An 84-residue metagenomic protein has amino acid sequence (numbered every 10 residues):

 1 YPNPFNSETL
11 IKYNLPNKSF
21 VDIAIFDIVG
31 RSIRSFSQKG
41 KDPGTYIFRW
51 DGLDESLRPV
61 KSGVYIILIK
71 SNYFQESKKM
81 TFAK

Functional and structural regions predicted by a protein language model:
Y1-F26, S35-K39, I47-W50, S71: Glycine-centered coil/turn sites that cap beta-strands in beta-rich domains
F5, V29, S56: Adenine-nucleotide cofactor-binding loop residues
K18, G44, S62-G63: Beta-strand-connecting loops/turns
F26-I33, Y65: Short, glycine-anchored, charge-dense loop/turn motifs used at functional sites
S35, K39-G40, R58-K84: C-terminal tail/sorting-segment detector
I47-V60: Signal that preferentially marks extracellular ectodomain short beta-strand elements of beta-sandwich modules
